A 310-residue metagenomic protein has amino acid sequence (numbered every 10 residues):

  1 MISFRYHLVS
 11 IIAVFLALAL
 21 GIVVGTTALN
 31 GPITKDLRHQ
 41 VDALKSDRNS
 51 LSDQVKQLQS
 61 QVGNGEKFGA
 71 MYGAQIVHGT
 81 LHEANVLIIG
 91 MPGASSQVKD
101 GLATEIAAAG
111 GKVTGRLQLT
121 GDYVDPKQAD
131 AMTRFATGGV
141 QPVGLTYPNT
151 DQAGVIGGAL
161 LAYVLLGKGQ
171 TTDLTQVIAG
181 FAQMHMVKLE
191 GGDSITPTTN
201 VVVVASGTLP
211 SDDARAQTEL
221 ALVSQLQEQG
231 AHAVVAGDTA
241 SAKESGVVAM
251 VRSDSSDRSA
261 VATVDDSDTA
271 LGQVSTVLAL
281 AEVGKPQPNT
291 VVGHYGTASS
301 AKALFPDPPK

Functional and structural regions predicted by a protein language model:
M1-V9: N-terminal positive-inside, membrane-proximal cytosolic segments immediately preceding the first
A19-K45: Transmembrane signal-anchor/signal-peptide helices with a preference for the extracytoplasmic
G63-N85: Coiled-coil termination/hinge junctions
G69, G73, K99, A103 (+1 more regions): Extracytoplasmic/secreted envelope proteins and their assembly/folding machinery, especially bacterial periplasmic
H78-V140: Domain-scale macromolecular recognition modules
T120-P210, T218-A221: A substrate-binding/cap region within the structured catalytic cores of diverse enzymes
T198-K310: Extracytoplasmic/luminal low-complexity segments enriched in Pro/Gly and acidic/polar residues that act as flexible
